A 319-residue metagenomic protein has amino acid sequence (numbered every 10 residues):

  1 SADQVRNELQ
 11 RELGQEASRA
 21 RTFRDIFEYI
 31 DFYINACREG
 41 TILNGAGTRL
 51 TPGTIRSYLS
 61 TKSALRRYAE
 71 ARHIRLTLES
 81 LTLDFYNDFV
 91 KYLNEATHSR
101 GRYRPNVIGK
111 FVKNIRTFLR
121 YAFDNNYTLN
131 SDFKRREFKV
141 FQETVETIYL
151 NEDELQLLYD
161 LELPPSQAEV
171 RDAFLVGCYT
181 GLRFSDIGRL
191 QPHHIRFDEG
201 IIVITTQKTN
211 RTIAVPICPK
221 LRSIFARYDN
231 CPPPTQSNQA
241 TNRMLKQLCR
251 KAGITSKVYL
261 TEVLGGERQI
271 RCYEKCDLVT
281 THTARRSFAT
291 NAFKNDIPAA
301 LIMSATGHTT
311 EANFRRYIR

Functional and structural regions predicted by a protein language model:
S1-T54: N-terminal helical hairpins
I34-G53, K62-E146, D160-L161: N-terminal core-binding DNA-recognition domain of tyrosine recombinases/integrases
P105, G109-F111, T128-F184, G188 (+2 more regions): Basic, Lys/Arg- and aromatic-enriched nucleic-acid-binding interface segment
Y149, T206-N210, T306-R319: Catalytic-site neighborhood detector that most strongly recognizes the C-terminal catalytic loop/helix of tyrosine
T180, R189-I224: Conserved tyrosine-mediated DNA breakage-rejoining catalytic core shared by Y-recombinases
R189-I195, F293-N295, M303-T309, I318-R319: A short, basic/aromatic helix-end/turn motif that makes direct DNA contacts
A214-R227, S304, R316-R319: DNA/chromatin major-groove-contacting recognition/catalytic segments
N230-T235, K246-S304: Short, basic (Lys/Arg/His-rich) helix/loop patches that form interaction surfaces in the mid-to-C-terminal regions
